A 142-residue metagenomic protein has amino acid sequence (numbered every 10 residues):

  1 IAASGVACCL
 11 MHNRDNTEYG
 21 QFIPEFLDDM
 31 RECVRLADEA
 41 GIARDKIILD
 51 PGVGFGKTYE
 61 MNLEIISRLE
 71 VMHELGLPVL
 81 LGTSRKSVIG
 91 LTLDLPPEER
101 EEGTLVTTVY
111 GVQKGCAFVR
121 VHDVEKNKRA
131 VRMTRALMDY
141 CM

Functional and structural regions predicted by a protein language model:
I1-E39, G56-M142: Active-site-adjacent loop and "lid" segments of alpha/beta metabolic enzymes
A43-K46: Short acidic capping loops at alpha-helix termini that bridge into adjacent secondary structure
G52: Conserved Motif II region of HX4D acyltransferases
